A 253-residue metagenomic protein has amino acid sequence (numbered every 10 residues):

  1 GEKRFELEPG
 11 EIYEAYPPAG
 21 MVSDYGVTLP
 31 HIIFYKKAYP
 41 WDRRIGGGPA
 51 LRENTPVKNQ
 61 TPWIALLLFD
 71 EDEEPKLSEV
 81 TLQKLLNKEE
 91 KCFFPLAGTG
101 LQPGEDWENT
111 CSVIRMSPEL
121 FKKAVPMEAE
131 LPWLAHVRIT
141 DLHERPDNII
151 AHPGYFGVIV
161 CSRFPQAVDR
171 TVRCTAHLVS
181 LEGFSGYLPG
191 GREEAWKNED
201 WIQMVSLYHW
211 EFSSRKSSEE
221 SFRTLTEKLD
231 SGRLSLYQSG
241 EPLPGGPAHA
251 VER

Functional and structural regions predicted by a protein language model:
G1-R253: Mature, function-bearing regions of proteins
